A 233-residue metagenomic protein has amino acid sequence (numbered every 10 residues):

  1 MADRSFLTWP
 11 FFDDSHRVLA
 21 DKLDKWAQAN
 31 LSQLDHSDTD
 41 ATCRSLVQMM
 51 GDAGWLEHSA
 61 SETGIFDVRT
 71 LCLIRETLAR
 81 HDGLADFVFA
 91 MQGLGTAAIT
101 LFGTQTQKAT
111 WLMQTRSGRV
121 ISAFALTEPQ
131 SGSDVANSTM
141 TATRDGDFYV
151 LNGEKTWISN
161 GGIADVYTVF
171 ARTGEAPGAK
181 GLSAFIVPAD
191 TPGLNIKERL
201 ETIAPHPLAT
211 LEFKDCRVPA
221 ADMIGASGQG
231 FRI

Functional and structural regions predicted by a protein language model:
M1-V18: Intrinsic disorder at enzyme termini
H16, I74, T104, F124 (+4 more regions): Buried hydrophobic positions in well-ordered alpha/beta secondary-structure cores of metabolic enzymes
D52-A109, M113-R119, N160-V166: Internal helix-loop-helix
G118-L126: A short, Trp-centered hydrophobic/proline-enriched beta-strand micro-motif
D134-N152: Cytochrome P450 C-terminal beta-domain/meander region
T139, D190-P219: Flexible, small-/acidic-enriched active-site or ligand-binding loops
F148, N152-N195: A short core secondary-structure module
K214-I233: Long, acidic (Asp/Glu-rich), low-complexity accessory segments flanking structured domains
